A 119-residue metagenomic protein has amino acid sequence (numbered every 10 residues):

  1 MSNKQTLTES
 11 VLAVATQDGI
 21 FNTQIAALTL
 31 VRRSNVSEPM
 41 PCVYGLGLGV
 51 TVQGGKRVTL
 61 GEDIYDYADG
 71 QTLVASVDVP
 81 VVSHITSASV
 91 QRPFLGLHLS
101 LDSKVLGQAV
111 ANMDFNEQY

Functional and structural regions predicted by a protein language model:
M1-Q17: Cyclic nucleotide-binding regulatory module and flanking cytosolic helices
F21-Q118: N-terminal regulatory/effector-sensing and dimerization cores that precede helix-turn-helix DNA-binding domains
